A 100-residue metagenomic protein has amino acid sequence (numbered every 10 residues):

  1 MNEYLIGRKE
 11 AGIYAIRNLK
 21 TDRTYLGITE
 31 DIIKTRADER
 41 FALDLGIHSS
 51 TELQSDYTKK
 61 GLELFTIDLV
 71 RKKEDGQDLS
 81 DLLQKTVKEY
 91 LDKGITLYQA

Functional and structural regions predicted by a protein language model:
M1-A100: Structure-specific nucleic-acid interaction/processing domains
